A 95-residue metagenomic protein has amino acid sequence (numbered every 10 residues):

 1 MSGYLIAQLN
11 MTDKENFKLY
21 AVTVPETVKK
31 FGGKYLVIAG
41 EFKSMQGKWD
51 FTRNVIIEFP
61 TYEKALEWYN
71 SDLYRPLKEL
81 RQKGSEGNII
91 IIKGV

Functional and structural regions predicted by a protein language model:
M1-N54, E58-N70, K93-V95: Short S/T/G/P-rich N-terminal loop/turn motif that feeds into the first structured element of a domain
Y62-I90: C-terminal structural segments of small proteins and small subunits
